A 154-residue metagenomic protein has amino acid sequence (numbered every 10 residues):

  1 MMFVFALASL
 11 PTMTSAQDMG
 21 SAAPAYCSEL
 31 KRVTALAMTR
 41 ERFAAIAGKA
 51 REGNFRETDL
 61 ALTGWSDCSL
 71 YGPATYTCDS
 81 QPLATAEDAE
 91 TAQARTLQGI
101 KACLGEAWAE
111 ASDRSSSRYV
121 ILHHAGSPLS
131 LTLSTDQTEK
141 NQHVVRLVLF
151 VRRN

Functional and structural regions predicted by a protein language model:
M1-S9: Bacterial N-terminal signal peptides
T14-A74, A92: N-terminal leader/targeting segments
G48-F55, A109-S127: Ser/Thr-rich, low-complexity intrinsically disordered terminal regions
L60-R118: Long, charged/polar, surface-exposed segments that mediate recognition or autoinhibition
C68, E110, P128-T135, L147: Generic structural motif
P82, R114, T135-Q137, V151: A mature extracytoplasmic/lumenal domain signature
H123-H124, S130-Q142: Short, exposed beta-strand-loop hairpins at the edges of beta-sheets in extracellular/periplasmic proteins
E139-N154: Short, low-complexity, Pro/Ser/Thr/Gly-rich segments in the mature regions of secreted, periplasmic
